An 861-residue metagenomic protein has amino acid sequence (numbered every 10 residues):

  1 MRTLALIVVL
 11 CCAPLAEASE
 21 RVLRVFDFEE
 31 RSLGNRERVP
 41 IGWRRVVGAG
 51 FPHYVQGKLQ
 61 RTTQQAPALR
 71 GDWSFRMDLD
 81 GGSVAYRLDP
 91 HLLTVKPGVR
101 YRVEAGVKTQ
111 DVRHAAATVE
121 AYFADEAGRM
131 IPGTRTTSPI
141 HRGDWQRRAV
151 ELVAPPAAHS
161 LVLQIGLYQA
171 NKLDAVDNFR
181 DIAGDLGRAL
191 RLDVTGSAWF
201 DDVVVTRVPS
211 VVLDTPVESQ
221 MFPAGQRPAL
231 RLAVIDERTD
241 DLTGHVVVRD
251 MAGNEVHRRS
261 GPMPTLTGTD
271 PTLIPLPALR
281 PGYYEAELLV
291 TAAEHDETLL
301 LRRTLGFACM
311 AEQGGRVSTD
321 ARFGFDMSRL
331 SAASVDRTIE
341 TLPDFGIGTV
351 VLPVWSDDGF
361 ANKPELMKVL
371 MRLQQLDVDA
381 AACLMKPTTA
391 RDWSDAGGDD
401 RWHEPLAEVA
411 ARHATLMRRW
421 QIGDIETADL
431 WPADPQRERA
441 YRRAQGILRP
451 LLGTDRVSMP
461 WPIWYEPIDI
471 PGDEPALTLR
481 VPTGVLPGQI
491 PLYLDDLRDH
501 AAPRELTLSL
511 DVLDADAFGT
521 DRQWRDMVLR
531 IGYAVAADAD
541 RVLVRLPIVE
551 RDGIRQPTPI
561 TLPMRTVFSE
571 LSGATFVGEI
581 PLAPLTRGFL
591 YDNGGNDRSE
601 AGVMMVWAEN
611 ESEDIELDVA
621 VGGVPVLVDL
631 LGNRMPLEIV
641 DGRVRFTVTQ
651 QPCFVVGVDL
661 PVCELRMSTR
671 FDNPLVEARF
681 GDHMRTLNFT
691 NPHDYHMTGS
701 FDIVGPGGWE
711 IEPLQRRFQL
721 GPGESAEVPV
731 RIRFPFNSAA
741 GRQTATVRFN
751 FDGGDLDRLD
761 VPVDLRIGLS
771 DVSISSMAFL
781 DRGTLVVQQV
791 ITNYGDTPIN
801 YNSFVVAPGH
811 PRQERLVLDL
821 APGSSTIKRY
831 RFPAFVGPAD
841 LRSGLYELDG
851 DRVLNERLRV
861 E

Functional and structural regions predicted by a protein language model:
S19-G282, E287-R329, A333-E340, F345-G348 (+7 more regions): Extracellular and organelle-lumenal recognition/adhesion modules and their flexible linkers in secreted
D174, N178-R180, R188-R191, R280-G306 (+5 more regions): Terminal connector regions
L242, A583-G623: Carbohydrate-binding surface patches
N254-L279, R645-T649, W709-F736, H810-P838: Intrinsically disordered, low-complexity Pro/Gly/Ser/Thr-rich segments with frequent PxxP/GP/PP motifs and embedded
A308-E404, E408, R419-T427, A476-P482: N-terminal substrate-binding region of glycoside hydrolase catalytic domains
A332, F360-P364, A390-D499, D516-G532 (+2 more regions): Active-site cleft segment of glycoside hydrolase catalytic domains centered on the general acid/base Glu
T507-R587: Aromatic/acidic polysaccharide-binding cleft in carbohydrate-active enzymes
E638-F671: C-terminal beta-strand-rich structural cap/linker in extracellular carbohydrate-active enzymes
